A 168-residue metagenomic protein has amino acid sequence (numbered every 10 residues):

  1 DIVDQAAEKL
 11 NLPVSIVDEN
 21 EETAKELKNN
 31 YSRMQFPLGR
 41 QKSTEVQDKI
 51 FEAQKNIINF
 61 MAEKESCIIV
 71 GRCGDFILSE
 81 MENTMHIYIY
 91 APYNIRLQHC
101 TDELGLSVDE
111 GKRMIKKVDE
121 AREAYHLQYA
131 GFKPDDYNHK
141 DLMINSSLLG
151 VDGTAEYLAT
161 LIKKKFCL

Functional and structural regions predicted by a protein language model:
D1-A7: Short beta-strand-centered segment that lines the nucleotide-binding/catalytic pocket of NTP-utilizing
A7-S66: ATP-dependent small-molecule kinase phosphotransfer cores that center on conserved nucleotide phosphate-binding segments
V17, E22-R33, T44, S107-D152: Small-molecule kinase domains that catalyze NTP-dependent phosphoryl transfer to phosphate-bearing small molecules
K55, V151-A159: Short, amphipathic alpha-helical "lid/cap" segments that border enzyme active or binding sites
M61, I77-M81: RNA pseudouridine synthases
G71-D75: Short, polar loop motifs at secondary-structure junctions
E80-E103, V108-K117: Conserved phosphate-donor/acceptor-positioning beta-strand/loop module used by diverse small-molecule
